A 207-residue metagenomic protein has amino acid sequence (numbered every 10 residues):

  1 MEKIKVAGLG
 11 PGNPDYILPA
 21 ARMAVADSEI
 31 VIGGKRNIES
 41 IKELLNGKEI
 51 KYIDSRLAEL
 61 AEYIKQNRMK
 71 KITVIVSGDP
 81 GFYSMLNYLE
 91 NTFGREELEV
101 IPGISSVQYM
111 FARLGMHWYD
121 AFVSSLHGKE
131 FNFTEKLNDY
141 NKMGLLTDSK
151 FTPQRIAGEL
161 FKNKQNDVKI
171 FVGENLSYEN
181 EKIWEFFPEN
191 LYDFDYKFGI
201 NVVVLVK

Functional and structural regions predicted by a protein language model:
M1-I101, Q108: Class I S-adenosyl-L-methionine
E2-V6, P19, I72, Y140-K207: A contiguous loop/helix-start segment that scaffolds small-molecule binding in enzyme catalytic cores
G12-P14, L57-Y63, V123-F131, K182-L191: A short, well-structured beta->alpha microelement
S28-V31, N67, T92, R113-H117 (+3 more regions): Change "in soluble alpha/beta enzymes" to "in soluble alpha/beta proteins
N37, R56, I104, K129 (+1 more regions): Short, solvent-exposed coil/turn elements at secondary-structure transition points
E43, E59-I64, S106-F111, E130-E135 (+2 more regions): Short, charged, surface-exposed secondary-structure boundary motifs
K48-S55, E96-I101, W118-S125, Q165-V172: Short hydrophobic/aromatic-enriched beta-strand-loop microsegments
G81-N141, Y192-F198: Class I SAM-dependent methyltransferase SAM-binding "motif I" and its flanking Rossmann-like core
